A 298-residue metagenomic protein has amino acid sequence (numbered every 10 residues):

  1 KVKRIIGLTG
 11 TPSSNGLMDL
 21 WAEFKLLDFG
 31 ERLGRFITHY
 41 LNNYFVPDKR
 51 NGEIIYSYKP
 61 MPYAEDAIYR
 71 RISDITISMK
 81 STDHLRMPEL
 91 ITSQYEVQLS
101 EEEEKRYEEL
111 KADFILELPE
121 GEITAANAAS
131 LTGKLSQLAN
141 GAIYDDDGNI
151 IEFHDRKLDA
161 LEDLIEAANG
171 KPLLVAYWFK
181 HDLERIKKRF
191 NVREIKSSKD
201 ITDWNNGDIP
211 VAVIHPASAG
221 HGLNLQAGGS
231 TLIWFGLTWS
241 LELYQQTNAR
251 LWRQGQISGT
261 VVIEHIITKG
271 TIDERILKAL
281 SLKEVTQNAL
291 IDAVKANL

Functional and structural regions predicted by a protein language model:
K1-V2, G7, R32-G170, I263 (+1 more regions): Inter-lobe coupling linker of SF2 helicases/translocases
V2-L17, K25: Conserved helicase ATPase motor motifs in RecA-like P-loop NTPase domains
I6, P12-S13, I165, L173-V175 (+5 more regions): A generic "structured core" feature
T11-N15, F45, E101-E103, H181-D182 (+4 more regions): Conserved nucleotide-binding/hydrolysis micro-motifs of P-loop NTPases
G16-L27, A67-R71, Y107, I186: PAPS/PAP-binding and catalytic site of the sulfotransferase fold
D19-A22, N224-L237, V262-H265: A short beta-strand element within the Helicase C-terminal
L174-A176, H181-H221: Conserved helicase ATPase core of P-loop NTP-dependent helicases/translocases
W239-L298: A conserved SF2-helicase RecA2
